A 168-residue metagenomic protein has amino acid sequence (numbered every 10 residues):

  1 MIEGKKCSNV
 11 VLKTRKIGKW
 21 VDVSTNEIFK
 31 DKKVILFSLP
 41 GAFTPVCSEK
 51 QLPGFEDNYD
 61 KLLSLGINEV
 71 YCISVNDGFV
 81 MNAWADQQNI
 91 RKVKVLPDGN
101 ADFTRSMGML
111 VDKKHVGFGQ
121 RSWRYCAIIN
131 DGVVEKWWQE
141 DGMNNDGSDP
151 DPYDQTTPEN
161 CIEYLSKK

Functional and structural regions predicted by a protein language model:
M1-K168: Chalcogenol-based redox active-site neighborhoods
